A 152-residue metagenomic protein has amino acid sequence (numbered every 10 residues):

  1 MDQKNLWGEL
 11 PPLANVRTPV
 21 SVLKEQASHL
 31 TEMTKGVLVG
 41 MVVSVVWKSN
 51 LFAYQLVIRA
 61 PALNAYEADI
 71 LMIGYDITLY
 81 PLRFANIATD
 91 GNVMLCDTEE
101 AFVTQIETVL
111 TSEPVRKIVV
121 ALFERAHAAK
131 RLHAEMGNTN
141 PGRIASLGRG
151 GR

Functional and structural regions predicted by a protein language model:
M1-M33: Charge-rich, low-complexity N-terminal segments
N5-L6, V22, A101, Q105 (+2 more regions): Exposed alpha-helical structural elements
V16, L23, A27, L95 (+3 more regions): Intrinsic-disorder-associated interaction segments
Q26-H29, M33, V37, Q105 (+1 more regions): Charge-rich, solvent-exposed alpha-helical interaction surfaces
T31-T78: Amphipathic, interaction-prone secondary-structure segments
P61-S112: Intrinsically disordered, low-complexity regulatory segments enriched in Ser/Thr/Pro and charged residues
Q105-R152: Glycine-rich, aromatic-bearing surface loops/beta-hairpins
